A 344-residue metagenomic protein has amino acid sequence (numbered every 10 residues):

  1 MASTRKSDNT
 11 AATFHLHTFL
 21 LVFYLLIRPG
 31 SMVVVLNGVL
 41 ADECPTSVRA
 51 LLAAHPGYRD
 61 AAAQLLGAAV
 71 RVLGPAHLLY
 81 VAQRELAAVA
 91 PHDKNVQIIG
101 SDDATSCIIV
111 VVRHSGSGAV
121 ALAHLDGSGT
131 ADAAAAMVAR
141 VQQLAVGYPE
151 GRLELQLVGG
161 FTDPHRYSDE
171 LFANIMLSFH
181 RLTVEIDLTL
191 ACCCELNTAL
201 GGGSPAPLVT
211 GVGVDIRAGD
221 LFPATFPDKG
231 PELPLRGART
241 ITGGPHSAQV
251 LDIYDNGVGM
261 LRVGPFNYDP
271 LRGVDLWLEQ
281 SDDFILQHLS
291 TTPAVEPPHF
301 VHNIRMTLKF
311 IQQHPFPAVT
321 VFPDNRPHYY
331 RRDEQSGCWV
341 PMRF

Functional and structural regions predicted by a protein language model:
A2, F19, L25-L86, H165-F344: C-terminal functional modules of predominantly eukaryotic multidomain proteins
D8-N9, H15-H17, Y24: Intrinsic-disorder-associated, low-complexity terminal segments enriched in Asp/Asn/His/Tyr and depleted of Lys/Arg
V72, H92, G100-A104, R113-H114 (+3 more regions): Solvent-exposed alpha-helices and their adjacent loops that cap or buttress functional pockets in soluble metabolic
L78-A104: Active-site-proximal, Lys/Arg-enriched surface segment that forms a nucleic-acid-binding/basic interface patch
V96-G147: Conserved mixed alpha/beta catalytic, RNA-binding, or beta-rich assembly cores of soluble enzyme, regulatory
G116, D126-G129, G159-D163, C193-N197: Acidic, glycine-rich active-site loops and adjacent beta-strand->loop/helix elements that engage anionic groups
R152-G159: Short glycine-rich phosphate-binding loop at a beta-alpha junction
